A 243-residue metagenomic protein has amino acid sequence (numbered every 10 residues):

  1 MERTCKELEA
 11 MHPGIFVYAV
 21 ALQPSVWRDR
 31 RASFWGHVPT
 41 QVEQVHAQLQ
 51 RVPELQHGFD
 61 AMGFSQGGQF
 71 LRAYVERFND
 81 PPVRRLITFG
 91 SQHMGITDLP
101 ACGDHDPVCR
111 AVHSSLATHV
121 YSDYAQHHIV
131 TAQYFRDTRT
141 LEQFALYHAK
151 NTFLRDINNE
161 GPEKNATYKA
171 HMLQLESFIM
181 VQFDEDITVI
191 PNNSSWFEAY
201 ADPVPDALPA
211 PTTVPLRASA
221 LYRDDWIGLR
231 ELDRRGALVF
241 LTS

Functional and structural regions predicted by a protein language model:
M1-V26: Short, surface-exposed "cap/lid" segments of acyl-processing enzymes
Y18-V20, M62, I87, I179-V181 (+1 more regions): Hydrophobic/aromatic beta-strand patches that form the interior of the parallel beta-sheet core in alpha/beta enzyme
D29-Q41: Catalytic nucleophile-loop/oxyanion-hole region of alpha/beta-hydrolase and closely related hydrolase-like folds
R30-A32, T97-C102, I190-S194: Short aromatic-enriched loop/helix-cap "lid" or pocket-rim segments at secondary-structure transitions that line
P39-F144: Serine-dependent carboxylesterase/thioesterase catalytic core of lipase-like alpha/beta-hydrolase/SGNH enzymes
L49-L55, F59, F78, E163-M172 (+1 more regions): Surface-exposed acidic, glycine-flexible loop patches that form ligand/cofactor-binding and adhesion interfaces
Y124-N192: Serine-hydrolase catalytic core
T167-S243: C-terminal catalytic-base region of ester-bond hydrolases, centering on the histidine of the charge-relay
